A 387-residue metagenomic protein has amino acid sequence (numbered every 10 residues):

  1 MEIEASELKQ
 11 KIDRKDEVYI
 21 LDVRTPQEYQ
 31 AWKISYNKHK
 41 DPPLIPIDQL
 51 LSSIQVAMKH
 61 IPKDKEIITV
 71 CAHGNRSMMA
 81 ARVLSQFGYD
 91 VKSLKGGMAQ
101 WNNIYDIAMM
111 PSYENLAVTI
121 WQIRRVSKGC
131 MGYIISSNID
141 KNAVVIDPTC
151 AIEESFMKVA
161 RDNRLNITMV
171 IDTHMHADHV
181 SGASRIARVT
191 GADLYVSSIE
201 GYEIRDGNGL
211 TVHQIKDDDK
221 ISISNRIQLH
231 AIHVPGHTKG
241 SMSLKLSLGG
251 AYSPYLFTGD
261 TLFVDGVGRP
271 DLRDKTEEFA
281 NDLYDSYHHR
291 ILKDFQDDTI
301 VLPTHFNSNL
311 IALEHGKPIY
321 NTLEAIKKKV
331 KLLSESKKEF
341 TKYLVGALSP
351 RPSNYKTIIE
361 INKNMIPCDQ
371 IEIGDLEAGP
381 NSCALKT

Functional and structural regions predicted by a protein language model:
M1-E2, P26, I34, R82-F87 (+2 more regions): Accessory terminal helices/loops
M1-Y19, P26-E66, H73-I134, N142 (+6 more regions): Rhodanese-like catalytic fold shared by cysteine-dependent sulfurtransferases and DSP/PTP-type phosphatases
P26-Q27, H73-M79, I152, M175-S181 (+5 more regions): Active-site environment of divalent metal-dependent phosphoester hydrolases
T69-V70, V301: Short, surface-exposed ligand- or partner-binding patches at beta-edge/loop junctions that are enriched in aromatics
R82, N103-Y105, G129, A143 (+3 more regions): Active-site HxH/HxHxD metal-binding segment of metal-dependent hydrolases
L94, Y195-S198, G259, T304: Generic beta-sheet signal
D140-K141, V145, A151-I152, L165-I167 (+3 more regions): Metallo-beta-lactamase
V234: Hydrophobic alpha-helical positions that pack around
